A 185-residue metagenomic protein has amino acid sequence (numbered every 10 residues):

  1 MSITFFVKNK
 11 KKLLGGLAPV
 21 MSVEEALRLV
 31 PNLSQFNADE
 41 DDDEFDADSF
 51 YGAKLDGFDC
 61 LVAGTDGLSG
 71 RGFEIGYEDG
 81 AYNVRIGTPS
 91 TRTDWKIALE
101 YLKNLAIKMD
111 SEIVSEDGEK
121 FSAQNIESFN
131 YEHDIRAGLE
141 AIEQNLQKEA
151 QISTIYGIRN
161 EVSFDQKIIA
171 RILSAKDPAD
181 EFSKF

Functional and structural regions predicted by a protein language model:
M1-F185: Acidic (Asp/Glu-rich) sequence patches and key acidic residues that form negatively charged surfaces used
